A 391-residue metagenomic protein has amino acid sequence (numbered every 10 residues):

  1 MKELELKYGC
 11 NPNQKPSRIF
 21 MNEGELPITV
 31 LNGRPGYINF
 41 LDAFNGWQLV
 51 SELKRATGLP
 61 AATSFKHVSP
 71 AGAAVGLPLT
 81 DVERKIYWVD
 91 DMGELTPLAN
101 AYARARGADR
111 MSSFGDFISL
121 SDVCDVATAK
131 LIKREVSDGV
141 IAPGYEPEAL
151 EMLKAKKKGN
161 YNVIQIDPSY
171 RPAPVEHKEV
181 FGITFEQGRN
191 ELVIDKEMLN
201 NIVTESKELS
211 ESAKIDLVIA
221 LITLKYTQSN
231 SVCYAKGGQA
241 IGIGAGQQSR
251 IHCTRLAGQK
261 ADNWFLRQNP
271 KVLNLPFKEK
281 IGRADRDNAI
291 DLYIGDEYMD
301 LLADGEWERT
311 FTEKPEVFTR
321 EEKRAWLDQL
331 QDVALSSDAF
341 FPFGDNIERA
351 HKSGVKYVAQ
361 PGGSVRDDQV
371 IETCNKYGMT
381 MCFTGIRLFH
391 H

Functional and structural regions predicted by a protein language model:
M1-M198, A213-S231: Active-site loops and adjacent core secondary-structure elements that bind or stabilize anionic groups
N22-R34, A108-F114, G188-K207, D285-E306 (+2 more regions): Gly-rich Lys/Arg/Thr-decorated short loops/hinges at beta-loop-alpha junctions or inter-strand turns that position
E52, Y226, N263-R267, K352 (+1 more regions): Conserved helix-loop functional segments at active or binding sites
A56-S64, V163-I166, S229-K236, L266-F277 (+1 more regions): Flexible, glycine/charged-enriched surface loops at secondary-structure junctions
S69, C124, K236-Q239, Q247 (+2 more regions): Active-site-proximal loop/turn and secondary-structure-junction residues that shape catalytic pockets, frequently
A71-M111, I241-F340: Glycine- and Gly-Pro-enriched alpha-helical subdomains that act as flexible, kink-prone "lid/hinge" or packing modules
D116, L120-S121, R134-I164, S169-R171 (+6 more regions): C-terminal binding/interaction regions
V123, I202-S212, F341: Bateman/CBS regulatory modules and CBS-like beta-alpha motifs in cytosolic regions of diverse proteins
